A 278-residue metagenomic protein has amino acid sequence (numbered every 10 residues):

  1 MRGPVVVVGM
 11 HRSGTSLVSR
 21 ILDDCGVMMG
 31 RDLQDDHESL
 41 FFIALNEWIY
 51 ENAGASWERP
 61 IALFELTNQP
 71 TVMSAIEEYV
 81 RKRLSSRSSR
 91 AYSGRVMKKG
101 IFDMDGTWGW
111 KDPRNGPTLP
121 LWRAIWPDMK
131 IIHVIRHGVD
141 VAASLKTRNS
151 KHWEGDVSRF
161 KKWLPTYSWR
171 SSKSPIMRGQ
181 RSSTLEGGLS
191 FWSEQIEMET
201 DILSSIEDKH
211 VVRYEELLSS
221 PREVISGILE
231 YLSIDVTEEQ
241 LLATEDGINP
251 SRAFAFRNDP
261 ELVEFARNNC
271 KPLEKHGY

Functional and structural regions predicted by a protein language model:
M1-V6, H11, D23, W57 (+8 more regions): PAPS-dependent sulfotransferases, especially Golgi type II membrane carbohydrate sulfotransferases
M1-Y92, T244-S251: PAPS-dependent sulfotransferase catalytic core
V7-G9, G109-K111, H133, V211-Y214: Short beta-strand segments
S16-S19, G116-L119, V139-S144, L218-R222: Short catalytic/ligand-binding loop motif for oxyanion handling, primarily in non-cytosolic enzymes, centered on
N68-I76, K111-R114, T184-Q195, S220: Soluble or luminal CAZymes and related metallo-dependent hydrolases
V80-L119: Glycine-rich phosphate-binding loop used to anchor ATP phosphates in small-molecule kinases, encompassing both
T107, M129, K209: Short, conserved active-site loop motifs that form the nucleotide-linked donor/cofactor pocket
K111-P113, W122-T147: Conserved phosphate-donor/acceptor-positioning beta-strand/loop module used by diverse small-molecule
